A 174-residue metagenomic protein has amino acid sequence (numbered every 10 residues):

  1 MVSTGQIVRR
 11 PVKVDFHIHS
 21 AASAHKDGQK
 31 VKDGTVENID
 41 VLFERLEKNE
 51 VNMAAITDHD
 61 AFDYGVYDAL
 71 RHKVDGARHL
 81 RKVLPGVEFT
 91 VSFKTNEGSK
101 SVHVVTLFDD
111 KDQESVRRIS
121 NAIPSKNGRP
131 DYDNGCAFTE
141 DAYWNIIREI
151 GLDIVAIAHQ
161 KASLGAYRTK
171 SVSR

Functional and structural regions predicted by a protein language model:
M1-S99: An N-terminally biased module of ancient metal coordination in phosphate/nucleic-acid-related enzymes
V2-T4, Y67-R174: Extended substrate/RNA-proximal surfaces in nucleic-acid metabolism proteins
